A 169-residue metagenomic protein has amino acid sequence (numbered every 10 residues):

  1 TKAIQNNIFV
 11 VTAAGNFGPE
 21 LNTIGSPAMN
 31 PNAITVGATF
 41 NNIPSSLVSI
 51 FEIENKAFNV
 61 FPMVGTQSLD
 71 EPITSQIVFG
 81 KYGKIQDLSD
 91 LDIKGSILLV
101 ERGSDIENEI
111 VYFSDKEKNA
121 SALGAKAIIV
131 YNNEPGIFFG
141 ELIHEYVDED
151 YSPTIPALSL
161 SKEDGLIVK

Functional and structural regions predicted by a protein language model:
A3, F9, T23-K169: Structured lumen-facing ectodomains of secretory-pathway proteins
G15: Active-site glycine-centered loops adjacent to acidic/histidine catalytic or metal-binding residues that shape
